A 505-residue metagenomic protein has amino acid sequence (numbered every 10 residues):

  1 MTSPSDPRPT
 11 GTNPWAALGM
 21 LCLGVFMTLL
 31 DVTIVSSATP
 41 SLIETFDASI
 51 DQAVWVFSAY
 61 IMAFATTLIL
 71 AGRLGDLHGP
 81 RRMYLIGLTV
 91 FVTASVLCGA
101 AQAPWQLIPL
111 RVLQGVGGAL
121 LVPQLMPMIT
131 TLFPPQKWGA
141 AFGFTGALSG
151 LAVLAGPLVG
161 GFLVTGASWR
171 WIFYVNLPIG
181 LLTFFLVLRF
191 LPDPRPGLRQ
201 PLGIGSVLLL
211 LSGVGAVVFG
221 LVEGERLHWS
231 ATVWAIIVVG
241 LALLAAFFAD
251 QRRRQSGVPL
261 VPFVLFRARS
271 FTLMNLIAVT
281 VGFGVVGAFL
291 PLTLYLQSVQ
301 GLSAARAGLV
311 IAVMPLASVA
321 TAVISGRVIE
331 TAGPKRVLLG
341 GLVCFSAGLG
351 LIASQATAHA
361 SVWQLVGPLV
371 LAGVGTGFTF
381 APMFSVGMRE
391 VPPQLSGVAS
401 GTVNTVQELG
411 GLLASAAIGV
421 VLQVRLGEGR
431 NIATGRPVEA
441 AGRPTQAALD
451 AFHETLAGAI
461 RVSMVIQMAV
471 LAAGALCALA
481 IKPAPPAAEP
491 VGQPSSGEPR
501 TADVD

Functional and structural regions predicted by a protein language model:
M1-N13, A447-A451, I481-D505: Intrinsic disorder in cytosolic terminal tails and internal cytosolic loops of multi-pass membrane transporters
T2-R189, M314, T321-S346, G350-A353 (+2 more regions): Transmembrane-helix bundle of Major Facilitator Superfamily
P14-S37, I50, V56, A147-L148 (+7 more regions): 12-transmembrane solute porter fold
T39-L42, I129, L163, L191 (+7 more regions): Hydrophobic alpha-helical interface/terminus motif in multipass membrane transporters
I61, S95, G180-T183, A216-F219 (+4 more regions): Helical transmembrane-bundle signal
T165-I277, G284, L302-S303, V310 (+1 more regions): Hydrophobic transmembrane-helix bundles of small-molecule transporters
T165-L177, E223-V233, S303, V424-M468: A membrane-interface helix-boundary motif in multi-pass transporters
P196-Q200, S256-F263, E428-A433, P485-P494: Short, Lys/Arg-enriched, Gly/Pro-containing loop segments at transmembrane-helix junctions of multi-pass membrane
